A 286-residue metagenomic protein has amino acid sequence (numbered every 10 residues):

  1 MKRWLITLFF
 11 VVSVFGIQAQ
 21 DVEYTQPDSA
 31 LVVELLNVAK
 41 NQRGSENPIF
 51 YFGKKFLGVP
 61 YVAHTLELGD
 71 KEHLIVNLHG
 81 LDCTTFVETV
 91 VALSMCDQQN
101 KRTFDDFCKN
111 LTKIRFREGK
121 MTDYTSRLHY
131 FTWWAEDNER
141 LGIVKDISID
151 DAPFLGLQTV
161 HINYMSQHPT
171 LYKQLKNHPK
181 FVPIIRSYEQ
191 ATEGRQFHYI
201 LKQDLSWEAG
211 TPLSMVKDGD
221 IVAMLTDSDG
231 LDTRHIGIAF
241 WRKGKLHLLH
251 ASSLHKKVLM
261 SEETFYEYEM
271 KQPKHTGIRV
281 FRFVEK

Functional and structural regions predicted by a protein language model:
M1-E23: Bacterial Sec-dependent N-terminal signal peptides
I17-A39: Sec-dependent signal peptide cleavage junction
T25, Q42-F50, V76-T84, N100-F104 (+1 more regions): Solvent-exposed, acidic/flexible segments
L36, S45-L57: Sequence/structural signature of beta-propeller domains
V38-Q42, L68: A short alpha-helical cap/connector motif
P60-F197, H250-S253: Acidic/His-rich structured neighborhood in mature extracellular/periplasmic domains
I200-P212: Short alpha-helix capping/helix-loop boundary micro-motifs
A209, S214-K286: C-terminal soluble interaction/assembly domains
